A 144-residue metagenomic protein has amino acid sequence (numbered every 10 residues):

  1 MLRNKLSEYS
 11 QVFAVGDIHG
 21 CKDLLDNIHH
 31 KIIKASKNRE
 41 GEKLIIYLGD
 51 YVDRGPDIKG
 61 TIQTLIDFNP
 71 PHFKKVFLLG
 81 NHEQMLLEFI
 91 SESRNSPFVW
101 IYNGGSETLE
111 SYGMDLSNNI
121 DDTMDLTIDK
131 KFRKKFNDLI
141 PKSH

Functional and structural regions predicted by a protein language model:
M1-I62: N-terminal active-site segment of His-dependent metallophosphoesterases
R54-H144: Active-site neighborhood of divalent metal-dependent phosphoester bond hydrolases
